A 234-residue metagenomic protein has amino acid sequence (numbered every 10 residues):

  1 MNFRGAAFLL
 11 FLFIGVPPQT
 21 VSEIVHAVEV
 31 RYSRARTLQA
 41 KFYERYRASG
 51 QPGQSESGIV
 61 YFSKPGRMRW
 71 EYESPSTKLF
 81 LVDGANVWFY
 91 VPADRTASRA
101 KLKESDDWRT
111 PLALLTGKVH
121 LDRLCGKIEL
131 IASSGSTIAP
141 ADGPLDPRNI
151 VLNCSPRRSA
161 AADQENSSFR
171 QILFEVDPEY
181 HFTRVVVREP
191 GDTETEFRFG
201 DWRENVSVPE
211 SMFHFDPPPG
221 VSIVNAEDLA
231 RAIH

Functional and structural regions predicted by a protein language model:
M1-A6: Bacterial N-terminal signal peptides that target proteins for export
L9-Q54, P217-H234: N-terminal leader/targeting segments and the immediate start of mature chains
S22-V25, E29, R109-L112, E196: Extracytoplasmic/secreted envelope proteins and their assembly/folding machinery, especially bacterial periplasmic
I24-G53, S57-F62, G66-E71, S76-F80 (+3 more regions): N-terminal secretory signal peptides
I59-A113, T193-T195: An acidic-aromatic
Y90, A97-G135, R148-N153: Extracytoplasmic segments of membrane-associated envelope/inner-membrane machinery
R123-G220: Gly/Pro-enriched, hydrophobic low-complexity segments that function as extracytoplasmic propeptides/linkers
